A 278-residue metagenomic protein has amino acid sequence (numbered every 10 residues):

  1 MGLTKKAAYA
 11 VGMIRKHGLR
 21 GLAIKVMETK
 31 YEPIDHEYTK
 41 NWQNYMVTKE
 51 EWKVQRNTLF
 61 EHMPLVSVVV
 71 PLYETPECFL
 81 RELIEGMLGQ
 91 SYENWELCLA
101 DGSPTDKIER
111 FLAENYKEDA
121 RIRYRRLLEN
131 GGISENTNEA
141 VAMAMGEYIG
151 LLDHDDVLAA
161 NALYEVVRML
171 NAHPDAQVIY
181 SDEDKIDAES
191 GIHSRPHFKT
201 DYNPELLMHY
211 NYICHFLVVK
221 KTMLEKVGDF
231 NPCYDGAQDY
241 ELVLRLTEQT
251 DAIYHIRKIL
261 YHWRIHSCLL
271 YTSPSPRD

Functional and structural regions predicted by a protein language model:
A23-E85: N-proximal low-complexity "stem/linker" segments adjacent to membrane-targeting elements
E85-N94: Short, acidic, metal-binding catalytic loop of nucleotide-sugar glycosyltransferases
D101-R110, E129, D153: A conserved acidic beta->alpha catalytic loop
L127-A144: Glycine-rich, basic loop-to-helix element that forms the pyrophosphate-binding segment of sugar-nucleotide handling
I149: Short aromatic/hydrophobic "clamp" motif used to bind/position activated sugar donors
N161-I192: Conserved donor NDP-sugar-binding/catalytic core segment of glycosyltransferases
R245-H262: Catalytic donor-sugar/metal-binding loop of nucleotide-sugar-dependent glycosyltransferases
Y271-D278: Conserved small/polar residues in nucleotide/adenosyl-binding loops
